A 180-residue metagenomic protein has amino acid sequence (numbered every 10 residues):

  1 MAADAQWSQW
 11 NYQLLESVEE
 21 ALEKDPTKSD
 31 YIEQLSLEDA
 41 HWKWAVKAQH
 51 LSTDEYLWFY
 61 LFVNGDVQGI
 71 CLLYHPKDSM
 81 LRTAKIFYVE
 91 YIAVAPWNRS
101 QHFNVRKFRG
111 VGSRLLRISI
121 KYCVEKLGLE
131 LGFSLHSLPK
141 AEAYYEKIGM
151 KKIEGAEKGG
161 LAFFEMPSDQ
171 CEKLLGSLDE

Functional and structural regions predicted by a protein language model:
M1-R106, R114, K121-F133, K140 (+1 more regions): Non-catalytic substrate-recognition and accessory regions of acyl/acetyltransferase enzymes
